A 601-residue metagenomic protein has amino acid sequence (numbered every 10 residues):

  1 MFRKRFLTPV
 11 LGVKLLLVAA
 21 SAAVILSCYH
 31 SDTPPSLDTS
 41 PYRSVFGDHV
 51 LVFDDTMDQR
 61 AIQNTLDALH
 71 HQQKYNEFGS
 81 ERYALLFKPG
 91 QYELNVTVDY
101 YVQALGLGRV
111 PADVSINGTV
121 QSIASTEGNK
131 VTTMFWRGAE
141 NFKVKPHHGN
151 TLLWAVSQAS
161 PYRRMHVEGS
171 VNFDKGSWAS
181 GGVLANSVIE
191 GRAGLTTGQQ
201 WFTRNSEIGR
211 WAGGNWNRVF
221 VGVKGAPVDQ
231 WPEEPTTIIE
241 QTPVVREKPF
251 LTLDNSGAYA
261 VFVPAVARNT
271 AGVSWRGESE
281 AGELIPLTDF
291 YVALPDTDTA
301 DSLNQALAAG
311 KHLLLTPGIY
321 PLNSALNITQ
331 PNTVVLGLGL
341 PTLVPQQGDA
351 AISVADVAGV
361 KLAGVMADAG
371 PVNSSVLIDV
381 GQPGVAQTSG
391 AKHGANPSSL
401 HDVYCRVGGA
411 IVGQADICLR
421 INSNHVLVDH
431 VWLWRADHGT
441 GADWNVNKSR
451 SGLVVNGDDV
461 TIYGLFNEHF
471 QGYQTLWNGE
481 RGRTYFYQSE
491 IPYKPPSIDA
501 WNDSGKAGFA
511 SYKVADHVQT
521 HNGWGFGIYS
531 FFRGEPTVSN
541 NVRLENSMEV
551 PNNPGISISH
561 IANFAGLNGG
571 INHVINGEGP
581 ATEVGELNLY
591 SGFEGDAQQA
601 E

Functional and structural regions predicted by a protein language model:
M1-P9: N-terminal secretory signal peptides that target proteins for export/translocation
V10-A20: Sec-dependent signal peptide hydrophobic core
L26-S27: C-terminal motif of bacterial Sec signal peptides marking the signal peptidase cleavage site
H30-E601: Extracellular/periplasmic carbohydrate-active domains that bind, remodel, or depolymerize complex polysaccharides
